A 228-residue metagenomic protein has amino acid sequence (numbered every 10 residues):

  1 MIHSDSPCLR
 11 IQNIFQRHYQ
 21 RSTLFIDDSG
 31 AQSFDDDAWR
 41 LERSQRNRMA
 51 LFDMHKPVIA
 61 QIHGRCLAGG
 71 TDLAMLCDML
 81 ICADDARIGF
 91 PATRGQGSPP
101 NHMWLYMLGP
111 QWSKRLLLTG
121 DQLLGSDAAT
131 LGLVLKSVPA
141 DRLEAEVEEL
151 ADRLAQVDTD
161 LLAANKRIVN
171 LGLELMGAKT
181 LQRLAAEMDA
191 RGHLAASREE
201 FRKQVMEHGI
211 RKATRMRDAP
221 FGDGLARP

Functional and structural regions predicted by a protein language model:
I2-L24, L124-G125, Q156-P228: C-terminal alpha-helix plus adjacent terminal tail
I11-H63, N101-H102, T214, D218-P228: An acidic, glycine-rich surface segment that forms the CoA-thioester-binding/catalytic face of crotonase-fold enzymes
G30-A31, D37, L41, E144 (+2 more regions): Short, structured helix-loop boundary elements
D37, Q45, Q111-W112, A163-A164 (+1 more regions): Short alpha-helical segments used as structural interaction elements across diverse proteins
A38-R40, D78-G89, A178, K212-F221: Short, charge-rich amphipathic segments
E42-Q45, E144, E148, K166 (+1 more regions): Generic alpha-helical structural signal
M49-L162: Crotonase-fold acyl-CoA enzyme core
